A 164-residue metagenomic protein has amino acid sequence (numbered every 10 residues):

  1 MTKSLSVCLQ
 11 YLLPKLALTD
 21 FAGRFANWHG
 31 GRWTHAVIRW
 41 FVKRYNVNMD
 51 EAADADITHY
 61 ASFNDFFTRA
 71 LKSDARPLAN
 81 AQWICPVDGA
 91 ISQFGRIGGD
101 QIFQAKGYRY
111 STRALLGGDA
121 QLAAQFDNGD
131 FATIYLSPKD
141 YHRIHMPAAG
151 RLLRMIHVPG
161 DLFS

Functional and structural regions predicted by a protein language model:
M1-S164: Non-catalytic terminal segments and appended small domains
